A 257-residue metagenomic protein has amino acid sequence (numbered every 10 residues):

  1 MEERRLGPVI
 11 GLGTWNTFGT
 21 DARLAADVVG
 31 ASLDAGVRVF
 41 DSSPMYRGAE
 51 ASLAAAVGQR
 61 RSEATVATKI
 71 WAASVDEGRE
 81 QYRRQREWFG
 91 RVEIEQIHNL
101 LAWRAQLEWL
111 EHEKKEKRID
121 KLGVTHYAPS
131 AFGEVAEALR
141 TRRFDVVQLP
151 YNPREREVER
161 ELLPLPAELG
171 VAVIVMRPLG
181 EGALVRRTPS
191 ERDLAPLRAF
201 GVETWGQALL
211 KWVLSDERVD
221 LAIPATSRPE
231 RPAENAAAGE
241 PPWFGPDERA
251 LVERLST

Functional and structural regions predicted by a protein language model:
M1-A64: N-terminal binding-site loop/beta-alpha segment at the start of enzyme catalytic domains that lines or forms
L12, S42, T68, I94-I97 (+4 more regions): Conserved beta-strand positions
W15, M45-G48, L100, Y127 (+2 more regions): Flexible loop residues that form catalytic and substrate-binding hotspots at small-molecule/glycan-binding clefts
T20-R23, G30, D34, T65 (+4 more regions): Glycine/proline-rich, positively charged, aromatic-decorated active-site loop/lid region on the catalytic face
D27-V28, S52, R84, W109 (+2 more regions): Alpha-helical elements of Rossmann-like donor-binding domains used by nucleotide-donor carbohydrate transfer enzymes
L33, V37-R38, T141-V146, E161-T257: Structured C-terminal cap/extension of enzyme domains
A51-S52, F132-G133, V185-R186, D216: Short Asp/Glu-rich motifs
L53-A56, L110, V135-A138, P166 (+1 more regions): Hydrophobic packing residues within well-ordered alpha-helices of enzyme cores
